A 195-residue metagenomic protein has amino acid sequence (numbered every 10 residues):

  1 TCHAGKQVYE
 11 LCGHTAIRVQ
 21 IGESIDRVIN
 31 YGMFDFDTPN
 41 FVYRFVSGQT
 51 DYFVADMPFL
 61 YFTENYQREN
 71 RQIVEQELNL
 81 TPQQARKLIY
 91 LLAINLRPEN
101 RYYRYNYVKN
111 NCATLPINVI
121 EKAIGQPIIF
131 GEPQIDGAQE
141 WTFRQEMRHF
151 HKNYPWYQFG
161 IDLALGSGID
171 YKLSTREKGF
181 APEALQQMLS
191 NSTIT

Functional and structural regions predicted by a protein language model:
T1-C2, L92-L96: Catalytic-site beta-strand/loop segments enriched in glycine and acidic/polar residues
T1-N70: Glycine-rich catalytic cores of cysteine/serine-nucleophile enzymes that process amide/ester linkages in cell-envelope
G5-K6, R71-N79, P98-Y107: Second-shell loop/turn segments in exported
H14, D26, I73-E77, A113 (+1 more regions): Extracellular structured ligand-interaction cores
L80-A93: A structural motif
I94-T195: Activation targets extended, charge/polar-rich intrinsically disordered C-terminal tails
